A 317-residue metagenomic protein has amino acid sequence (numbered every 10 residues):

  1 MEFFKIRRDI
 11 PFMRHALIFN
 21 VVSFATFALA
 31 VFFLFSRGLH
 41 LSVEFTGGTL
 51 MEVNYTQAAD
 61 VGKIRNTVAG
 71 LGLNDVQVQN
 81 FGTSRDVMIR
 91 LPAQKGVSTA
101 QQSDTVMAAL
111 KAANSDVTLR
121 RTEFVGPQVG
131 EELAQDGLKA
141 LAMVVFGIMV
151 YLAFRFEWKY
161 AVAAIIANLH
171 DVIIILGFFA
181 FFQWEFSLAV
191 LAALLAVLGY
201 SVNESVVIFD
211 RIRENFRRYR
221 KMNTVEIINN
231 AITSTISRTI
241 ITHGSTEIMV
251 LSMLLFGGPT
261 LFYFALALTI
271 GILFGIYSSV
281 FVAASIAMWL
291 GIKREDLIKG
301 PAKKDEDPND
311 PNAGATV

Functional and structural regions predicted by a protein language model:
M1-V317: A structural signal for conserved, well-ordered secondary-structure elements that form binding/interaction cores
